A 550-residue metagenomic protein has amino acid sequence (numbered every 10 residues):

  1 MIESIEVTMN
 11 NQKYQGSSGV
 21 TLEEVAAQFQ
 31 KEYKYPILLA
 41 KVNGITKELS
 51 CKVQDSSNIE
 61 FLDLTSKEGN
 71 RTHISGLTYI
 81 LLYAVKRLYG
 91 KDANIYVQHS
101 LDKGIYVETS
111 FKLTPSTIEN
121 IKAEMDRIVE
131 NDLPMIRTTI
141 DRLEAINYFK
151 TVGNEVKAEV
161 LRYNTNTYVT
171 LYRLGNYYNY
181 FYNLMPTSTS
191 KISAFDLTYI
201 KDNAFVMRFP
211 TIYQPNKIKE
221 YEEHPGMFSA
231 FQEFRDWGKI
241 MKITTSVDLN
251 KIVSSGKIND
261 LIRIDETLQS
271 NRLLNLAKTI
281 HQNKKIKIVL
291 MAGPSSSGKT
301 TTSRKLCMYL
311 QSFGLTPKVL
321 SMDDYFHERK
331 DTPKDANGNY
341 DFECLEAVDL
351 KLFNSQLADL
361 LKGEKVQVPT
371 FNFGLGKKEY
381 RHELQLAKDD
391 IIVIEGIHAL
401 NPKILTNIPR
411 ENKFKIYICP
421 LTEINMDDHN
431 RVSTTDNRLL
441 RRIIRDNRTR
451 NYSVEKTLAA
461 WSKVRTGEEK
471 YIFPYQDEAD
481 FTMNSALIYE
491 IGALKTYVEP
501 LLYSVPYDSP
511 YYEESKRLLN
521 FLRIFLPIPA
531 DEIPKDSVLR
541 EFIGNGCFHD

Functional and structural regions predicted by a protein language model:
C51-Q54, N58-T72, A93-D102, Y106-N271 (+2 more regions): Auxiliary tRNA-acceptor-end handling modules of aminoacyl-tRNA synthetases
K284, L405-D550: Conserved NTP phosphate-binding and transfer environment spanning the P-loop NTPase/kinase superfamily
V289-M291: Hydrophobic anchor at the beta1->P-loop junction of P-loop NTPases
K299: Conserved lysine of the Walker
T302, L306: Hydrophobic positions on the alpha1 helix immediately C-terminal to the Walker A/P-loop
S312-K330: Short beta-strand-centered segment that lines the nucleotide-binding/catalytic pocket of NTP-utilizing
K318, D331-F373: Conserved nucleotide-sensing/catalytic segment adjacent to the nucleotide-binding pocket in NTP-handling enzymes
F353-E411, W461-Y475: Glycine-rich phosphate-binding loop used to anchor ATP phosphates in small-molecule kinases, encompassing both
